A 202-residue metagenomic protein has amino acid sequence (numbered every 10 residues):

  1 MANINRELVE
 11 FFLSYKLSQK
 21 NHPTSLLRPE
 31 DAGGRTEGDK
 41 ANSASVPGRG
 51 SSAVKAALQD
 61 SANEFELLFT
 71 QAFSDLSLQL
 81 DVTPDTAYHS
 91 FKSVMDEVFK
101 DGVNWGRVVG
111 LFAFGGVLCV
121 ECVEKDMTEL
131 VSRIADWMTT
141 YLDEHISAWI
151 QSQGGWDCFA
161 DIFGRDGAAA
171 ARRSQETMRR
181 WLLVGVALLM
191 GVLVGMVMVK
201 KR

Functional and structural regions predicted by a protein language model:
M1-D81, A148-R202: Terminal intrinsically disordered, low-complexity, charge-rich regions
K55-F163: Alpha-helical bundle protein-protein interaction modules that mediate dimerization/oligomerization and scaffolding
